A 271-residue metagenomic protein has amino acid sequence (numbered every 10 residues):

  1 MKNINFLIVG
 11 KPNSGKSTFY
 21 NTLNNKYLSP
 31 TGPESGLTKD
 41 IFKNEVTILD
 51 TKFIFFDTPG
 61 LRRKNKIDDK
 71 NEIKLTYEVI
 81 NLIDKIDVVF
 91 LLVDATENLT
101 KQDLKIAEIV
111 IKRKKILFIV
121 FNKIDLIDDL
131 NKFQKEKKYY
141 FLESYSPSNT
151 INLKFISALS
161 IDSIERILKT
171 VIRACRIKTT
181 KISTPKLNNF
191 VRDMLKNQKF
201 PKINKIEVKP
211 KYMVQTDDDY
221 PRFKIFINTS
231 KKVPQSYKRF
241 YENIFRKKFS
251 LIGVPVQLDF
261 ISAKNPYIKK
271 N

Functional and structural regions predicted by a protein language model:
M1-F55, K66-D69, K74-L75, L91 (+1 more regions): C-terminal-of-GTPase-core extension/linker across diverse P-loop GTPases
R62: Radical SAM [4Fe-4S] cluster-binding motif and immediate context
I86: An anion/phosphate-binding loop that grips the pyrophosphate of nucleotide cofactors and donors
